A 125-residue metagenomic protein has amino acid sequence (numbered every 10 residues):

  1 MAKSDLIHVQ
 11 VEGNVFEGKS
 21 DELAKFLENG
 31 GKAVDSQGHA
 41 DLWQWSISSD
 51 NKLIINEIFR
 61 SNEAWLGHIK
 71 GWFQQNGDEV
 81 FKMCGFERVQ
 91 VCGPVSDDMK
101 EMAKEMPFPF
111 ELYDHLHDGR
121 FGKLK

Functional and structural regions predicted by a protein language model:
M1-L53, R60-K70, Q74, K82-K125: Short S/T/G/P-rich N-terminal loop/turn motif that feeds into the first structured element of a domain
